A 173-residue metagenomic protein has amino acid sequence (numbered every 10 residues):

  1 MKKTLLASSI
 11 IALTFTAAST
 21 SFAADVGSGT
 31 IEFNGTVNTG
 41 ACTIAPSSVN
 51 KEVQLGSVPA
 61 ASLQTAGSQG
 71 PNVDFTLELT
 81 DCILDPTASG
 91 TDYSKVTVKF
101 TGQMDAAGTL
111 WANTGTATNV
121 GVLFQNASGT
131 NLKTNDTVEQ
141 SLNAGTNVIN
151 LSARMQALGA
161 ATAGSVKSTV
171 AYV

Functional and structural regions predicted by a protein language model:
K2-S8, S19-V173: Mature extracellular/passenger domains of Gram-negative fimbrial/pilin and adhesin proteins
L13-A17: Hydrophobic core
